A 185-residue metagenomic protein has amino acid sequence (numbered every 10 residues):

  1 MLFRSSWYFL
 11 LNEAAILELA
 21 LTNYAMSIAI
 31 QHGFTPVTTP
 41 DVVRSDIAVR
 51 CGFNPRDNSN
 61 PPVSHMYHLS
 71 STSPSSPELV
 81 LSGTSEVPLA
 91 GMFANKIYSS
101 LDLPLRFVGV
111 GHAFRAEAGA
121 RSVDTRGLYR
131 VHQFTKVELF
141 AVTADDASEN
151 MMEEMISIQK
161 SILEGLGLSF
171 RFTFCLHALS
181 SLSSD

Functional and structural regions predicted by a protein language model:
M1-D185: TRNA-recognition modules of translation machinery and tRNA-sensing kinases, especially anticodon-binding
